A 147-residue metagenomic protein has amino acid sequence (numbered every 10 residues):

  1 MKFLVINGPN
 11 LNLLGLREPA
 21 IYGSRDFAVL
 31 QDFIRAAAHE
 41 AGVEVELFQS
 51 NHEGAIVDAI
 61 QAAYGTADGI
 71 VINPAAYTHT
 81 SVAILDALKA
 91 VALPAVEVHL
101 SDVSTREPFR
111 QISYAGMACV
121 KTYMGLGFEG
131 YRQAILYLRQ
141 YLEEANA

Functional and structural regions predicted by a protein language model:
M1-L4: Extreme N-terminal starter segment of soluble prokaryotic enzymes
L14-A28: Glycine- and acidic-residue-enriched helix-capping/strand-helix junction motifs
E46-G54: Short beta->alpha junction loops
A55-A59: Short acidic active-site motifs
A63-I70: Short acidic/histidine-rich motifs immediately flanking catalytic phosphotransfer sites in two-component signaling
I72-R110: Helix-loop-strand module that forms the ligand-binding subsite of alpha/beta enzymes
V96, T105-A147: Short, glycine-/small-residue-rich phosphate/pyrophosphate-handling segment
